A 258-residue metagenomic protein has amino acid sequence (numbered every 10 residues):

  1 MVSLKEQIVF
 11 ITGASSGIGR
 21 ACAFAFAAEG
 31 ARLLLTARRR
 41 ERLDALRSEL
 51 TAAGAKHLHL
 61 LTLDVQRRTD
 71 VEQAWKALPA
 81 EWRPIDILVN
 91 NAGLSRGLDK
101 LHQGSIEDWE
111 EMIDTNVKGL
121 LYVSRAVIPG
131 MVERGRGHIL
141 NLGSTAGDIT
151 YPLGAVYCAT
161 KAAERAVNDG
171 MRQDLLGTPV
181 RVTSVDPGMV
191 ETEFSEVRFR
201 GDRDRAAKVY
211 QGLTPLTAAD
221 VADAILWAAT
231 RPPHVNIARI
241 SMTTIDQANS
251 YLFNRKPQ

Functional and structural regions predicted by a protein language model:
S15-S16: Conserved glycine-rich cofactor-binding loop
A31-A45: Conserved glycine-rich Rossmann-like NAD(P)H-binding loop of the short-chain dehydrogenase/reductase
E41, T62-Q73, I106: The beta1-alpha1 cofactor-binding region of Rossmann-like NAD(H)/NADP(H)-dependent oxidoreductases
D99-L101, D108-E110: Substrate-binding pocket helix/loop in short-chain dehydrogenase/reductase
S124, T160: Active-site helix of classical SDR
S144: Residue(s) in the substrate-gating loop at a strand-loop-helix junction that position the organic substrate next
S184-G188, T192, D204-Y251: C-terminal helical subdomain
